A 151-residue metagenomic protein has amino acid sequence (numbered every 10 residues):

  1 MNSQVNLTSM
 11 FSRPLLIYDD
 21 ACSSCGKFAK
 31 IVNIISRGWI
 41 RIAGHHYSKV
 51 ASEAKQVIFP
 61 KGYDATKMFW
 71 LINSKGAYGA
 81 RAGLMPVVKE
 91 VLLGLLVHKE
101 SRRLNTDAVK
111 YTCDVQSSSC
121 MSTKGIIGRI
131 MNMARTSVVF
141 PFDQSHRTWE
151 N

Functional and structural regions predicted by a protein language model:
N2-I40: Local sequence-structure signature of Cys/Sec-based thiol-disulfide redox active-site neighborhoods
Y18-D20, C25, G44, I72 (+1 more regions): Short His-Asn-centered micro-motif
I40-S48: A short beta-strand-loop structural module common to alpha/beta enzyme folds
Y47-N151: Thiol/selenol-based redox catalytic cores and closely related redox-interacting motifs
